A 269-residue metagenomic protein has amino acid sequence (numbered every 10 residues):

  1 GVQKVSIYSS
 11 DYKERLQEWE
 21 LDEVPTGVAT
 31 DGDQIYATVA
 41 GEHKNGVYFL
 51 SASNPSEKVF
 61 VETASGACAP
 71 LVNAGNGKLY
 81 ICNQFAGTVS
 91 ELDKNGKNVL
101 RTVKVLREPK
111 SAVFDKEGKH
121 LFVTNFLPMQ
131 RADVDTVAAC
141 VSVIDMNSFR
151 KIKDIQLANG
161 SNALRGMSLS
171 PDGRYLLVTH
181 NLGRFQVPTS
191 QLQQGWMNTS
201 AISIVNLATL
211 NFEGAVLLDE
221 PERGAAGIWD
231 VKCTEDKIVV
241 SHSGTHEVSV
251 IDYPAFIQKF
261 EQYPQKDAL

Functional and structural regions predicted by a protein language model:
G1, A40-E42, Q84-F85, F126-P128 (+3 more regions): Short loop/turn segments immediately following the C-termini of beta-strands
V2, K44-G46, A86, T136-C140 (+3 more regions): A detector of repeated loop/turn-to-beta-strand junctions in beta-rich toroidal repeat architectures
E18-D22, F60-S65, T102-V105, I155-G160 (+1 more regions): Surface loop/turn motifs at the tips and blade-to-blade linkers of beta-strand repeat domains
T30-G32, N73-N76, K116-G118, P171-G173 (+1 more regions): Residue-level detector of Asp-centered blade-edge/turn motifs that repeat once per structural unit in beta-propeller
A37, I81, V123-T124, V178-T179 (+1 more regions): Residue position within the beta-strands of beta-propeller blades
T124-A138, V178-T199, I251-Y263: Short, conserved, GDST-rich strand-edge loop motifs in beta-rich repeat architectures
R150-N162, A208-A226, F256-L269: Surface-exposed loop and turn segments in beta-propeller and other repeat-based domains that flank or scaffold
